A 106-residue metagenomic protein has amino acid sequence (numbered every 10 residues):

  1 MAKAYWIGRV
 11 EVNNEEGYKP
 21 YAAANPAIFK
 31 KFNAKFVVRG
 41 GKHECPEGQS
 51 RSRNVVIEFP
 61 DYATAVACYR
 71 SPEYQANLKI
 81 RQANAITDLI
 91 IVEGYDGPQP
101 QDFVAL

Functional and structural regions predicted by a protein language model:
M1-R53, P60-R70, E93-L106: Short S/T/G/P-rich N-terminal loop/turn motif that feeds into the first structured element of a domain
Q75-V92: C-terminal structural segments of small proteins and small subunits
